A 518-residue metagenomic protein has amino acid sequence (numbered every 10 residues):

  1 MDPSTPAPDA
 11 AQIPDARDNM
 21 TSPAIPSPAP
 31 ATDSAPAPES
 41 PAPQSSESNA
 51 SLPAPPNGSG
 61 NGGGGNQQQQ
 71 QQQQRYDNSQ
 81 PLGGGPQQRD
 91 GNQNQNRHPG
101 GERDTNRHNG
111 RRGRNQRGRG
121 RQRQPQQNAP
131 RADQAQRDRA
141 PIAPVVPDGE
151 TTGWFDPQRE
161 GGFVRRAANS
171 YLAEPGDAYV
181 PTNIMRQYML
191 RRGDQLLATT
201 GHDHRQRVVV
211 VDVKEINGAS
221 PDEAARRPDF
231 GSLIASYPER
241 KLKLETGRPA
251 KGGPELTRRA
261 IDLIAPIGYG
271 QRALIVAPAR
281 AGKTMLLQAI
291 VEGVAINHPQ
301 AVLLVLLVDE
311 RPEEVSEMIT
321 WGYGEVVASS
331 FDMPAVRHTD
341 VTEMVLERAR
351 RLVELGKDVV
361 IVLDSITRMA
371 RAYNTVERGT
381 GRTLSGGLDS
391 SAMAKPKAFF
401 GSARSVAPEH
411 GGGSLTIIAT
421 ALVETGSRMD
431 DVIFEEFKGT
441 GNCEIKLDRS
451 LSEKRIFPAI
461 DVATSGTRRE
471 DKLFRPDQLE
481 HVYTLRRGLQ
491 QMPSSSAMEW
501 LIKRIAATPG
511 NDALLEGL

Functional and structural regions predicted by a protein language model:
M1-R17, A24, A29-A31, A37 (+1 more regions): N-terminal anchoring/assembly modules that precede and organize ATP-driven motor systems
M1-S4, D15-P28, D33, A42-P141: Arginine-glycine-rich low-complexity intrinsically disordered regions
N92-A224: N-terminal "pre-motor" subdomain/linker immediately upstream of P-loop NTPase catalytic cores
I142-P147, T152-P157, N169-L172, D177 (+15 more regions): Replace "in large, NTP-powered and nucleic-acid-processing enzymes" with "in large, NTP-powered factors and other
H202-I275: P-loop NTP-binding catalytic core
P266-Q288, D309: Glycine-rich phosphate-binding P-loop
R280-G282, I290-L518: P-loop NTPase catalytic core
